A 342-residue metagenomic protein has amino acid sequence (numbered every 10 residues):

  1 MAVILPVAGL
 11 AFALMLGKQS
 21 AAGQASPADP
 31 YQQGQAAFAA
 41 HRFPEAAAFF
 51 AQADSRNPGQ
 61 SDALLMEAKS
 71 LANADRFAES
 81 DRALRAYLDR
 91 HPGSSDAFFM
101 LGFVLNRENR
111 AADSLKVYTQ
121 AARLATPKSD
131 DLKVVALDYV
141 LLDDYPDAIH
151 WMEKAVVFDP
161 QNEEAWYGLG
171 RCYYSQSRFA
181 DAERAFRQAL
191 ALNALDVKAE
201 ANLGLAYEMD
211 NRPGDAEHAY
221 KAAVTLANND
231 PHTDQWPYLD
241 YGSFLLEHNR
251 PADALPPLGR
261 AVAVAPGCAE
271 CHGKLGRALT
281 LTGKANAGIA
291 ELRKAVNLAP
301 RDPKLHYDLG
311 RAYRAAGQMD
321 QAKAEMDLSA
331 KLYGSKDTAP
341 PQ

Functional and structural regions predicted by a protein language model:
P27-A28, S61-D62, S95-D96, K128-D130 (+7 more regions): Helix-start (N-cap) detector for alpha-helical repeat units in TPR-like alpha-solenoids, especially tetratricopeptide
A39-A40, N73-A74, R107-E108, L141-L142 (+5 more regions): Register position in tetratricopeptide repeats
R56, R90-H91, R123-L124, F158 (+5 more regions): Structural marker of alpha-solenoid helical repeat scaffolds
H232-Q235, F244, Y307-Q342: Terminal, low-structured helical/coil segments at or just beyond the last alpha-helical repeat
